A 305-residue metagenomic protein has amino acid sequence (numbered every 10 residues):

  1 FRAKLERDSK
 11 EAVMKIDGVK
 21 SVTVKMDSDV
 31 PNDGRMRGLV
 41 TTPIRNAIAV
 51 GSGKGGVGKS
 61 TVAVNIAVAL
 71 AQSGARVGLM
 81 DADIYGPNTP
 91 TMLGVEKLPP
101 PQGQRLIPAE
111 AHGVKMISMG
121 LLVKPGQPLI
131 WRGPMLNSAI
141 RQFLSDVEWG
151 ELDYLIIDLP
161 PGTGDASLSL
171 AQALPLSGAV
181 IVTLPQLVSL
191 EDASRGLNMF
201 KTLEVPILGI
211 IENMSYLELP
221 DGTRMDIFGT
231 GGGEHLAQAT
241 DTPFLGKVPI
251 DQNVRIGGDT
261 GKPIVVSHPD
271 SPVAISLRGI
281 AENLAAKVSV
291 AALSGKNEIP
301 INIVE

Functional and structural regions predicted by a protein language model:
F1-T23: Short, non-transmembrane amphipathic alpha-helical segments
R7, D146-W149, D153-T260: Conserved catalytic-core segment of NTP-binding enzymes
K15, S21-N46: Short, basic phosphate-binding NTP loop
A47-D83, L197: Walker A/P-loop phosphate-binding motif and the immediately C-terminal alpha-helix
L70-W131, N137-S145: Phosphate-binding loop that captures ATP/GTP phosphates
I117, I140, L159, Q172 (+1 more regions): Glycine-rich phosphate-binding loops of nucleotide-dependent enzymes
T260-A274: C-terminal boundary of histidine-terminating zinc-finger modules
N283, A292-E305: A short, charged, Gly/Pro-tolerant segment at domain boundaries
